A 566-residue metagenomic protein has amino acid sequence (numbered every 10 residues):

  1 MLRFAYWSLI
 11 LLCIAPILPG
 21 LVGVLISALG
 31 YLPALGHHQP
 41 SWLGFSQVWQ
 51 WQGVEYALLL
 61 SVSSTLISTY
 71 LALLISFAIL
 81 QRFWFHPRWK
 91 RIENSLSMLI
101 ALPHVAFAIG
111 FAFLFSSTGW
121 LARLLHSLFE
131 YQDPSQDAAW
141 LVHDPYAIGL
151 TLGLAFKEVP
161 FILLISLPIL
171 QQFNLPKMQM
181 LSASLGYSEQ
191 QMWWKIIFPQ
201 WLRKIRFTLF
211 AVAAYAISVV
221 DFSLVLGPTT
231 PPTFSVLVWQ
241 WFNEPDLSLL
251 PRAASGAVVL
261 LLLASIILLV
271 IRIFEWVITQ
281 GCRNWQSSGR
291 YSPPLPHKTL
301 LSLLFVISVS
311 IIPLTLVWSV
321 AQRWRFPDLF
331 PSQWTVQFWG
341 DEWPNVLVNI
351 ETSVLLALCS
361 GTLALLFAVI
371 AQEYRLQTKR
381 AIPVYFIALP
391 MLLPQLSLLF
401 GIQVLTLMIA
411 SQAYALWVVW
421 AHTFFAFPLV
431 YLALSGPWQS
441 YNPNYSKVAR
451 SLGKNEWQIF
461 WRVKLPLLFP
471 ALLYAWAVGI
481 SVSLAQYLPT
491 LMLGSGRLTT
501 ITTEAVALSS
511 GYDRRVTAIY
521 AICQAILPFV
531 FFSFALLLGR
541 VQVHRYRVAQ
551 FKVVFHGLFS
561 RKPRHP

Functional and structural regions predicted by a protein language model:
L2-P33, S46-Q171, K204-D221, G227 (+10 more regions): Membrane-water interface segments at the C-terminal ends of transmembrane alpha-helices in multi-pass inner-membrane
A34, H38, D221-S248, P327-S332 (+2 more regions): Glycine-rich helix-loop "coupling/hinge" segments at transmembrane-helix boundaries in multipass transporters
H38-S41, T118, I169-M180, L202 (+5 more regions): Transmembrane helix boundary and interhelical loop/hinge segments in multi-pass membrane proteins
L43, Q47, E93, H126-E130 (+12 more regions): Short amphipathic alpha-helical coupling elements at transmembrane boundaries
F173-P176, R272-Q280, Y441-N444, L536-V548: Membrane-interface capping segments at transmembrane-helix boundaries
L185-Y187, P199, L452-K454, P466: Glycine/proline-centered hinge or cleavage motifs at structural transition points of membrane proteins
F274-L303: Flexible interhelical linker loops that connect adjacent transmembrane helices in multi-pass membrane transporters
Q286, A449-L452, Y546-F559: Short, highly charged, low-complexity non-transmembrane loops/tails of multi-pass membrane proteins
